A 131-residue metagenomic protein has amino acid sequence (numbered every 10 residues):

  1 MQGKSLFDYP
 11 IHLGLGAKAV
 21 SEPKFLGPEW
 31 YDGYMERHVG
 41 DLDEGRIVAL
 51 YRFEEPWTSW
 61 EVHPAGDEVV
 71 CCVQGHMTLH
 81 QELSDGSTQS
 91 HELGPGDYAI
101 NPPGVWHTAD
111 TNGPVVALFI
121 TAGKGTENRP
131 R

Functional and structural regions predicted by a protein language model:
M1-H12, T108-R131: Double-stranded beta-helix
M1-S59: A short, N-terminal "cap"/entry segment at the start of jelly-roll beta-barrel domains of the cupin/DSBH fold
L42-D43, E55-V69, G86-S87: A short beta-loop-beta micro-motif enriched in histidine and acidic residues
T58-S59, G75-Q81, Y98, G125: Short beta-strand segments in beta-sandwich/barrel cores
E61-H63, V70, H91-E92, T108-D110: Short, charge-rich binding segments
P64-L79, L83, I120: Short, conserved beta-strand element in jelly-roll/cupin
A65, V105, G113: A generic "binding-loop/recognition-motif" signal
L83-P103: Short acidic-glycine-tyrosine-enriched beta hairpin
